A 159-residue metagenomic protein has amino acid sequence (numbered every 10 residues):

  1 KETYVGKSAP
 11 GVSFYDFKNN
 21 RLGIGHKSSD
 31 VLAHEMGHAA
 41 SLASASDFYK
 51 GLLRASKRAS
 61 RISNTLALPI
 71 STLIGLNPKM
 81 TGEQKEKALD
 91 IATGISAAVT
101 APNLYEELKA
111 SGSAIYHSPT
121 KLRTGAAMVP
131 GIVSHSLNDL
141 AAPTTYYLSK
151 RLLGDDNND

Functional and structural regions predicted by a protein language model:
K1-G25: Catalytic zinc-binding patch centered on the HExxH motif and its immediate surroundings that defines zinc-dependent
K1-K7, H34-H38, T124: Short intrinsically disordered, low-complexity coil segments enriched in acidic
P10-V12, G51, P130-I132: Short, structured protein-protein interaction patches enriched in aromatics and acidic/basic residues, typified by
H26-K27, V99: Alpha-helical hydrophobic/aromatic positions enriched in membrane-embedded helices and signal peptides
K27-S46: Active-site recognition of the HExxH zinc-binding catalytic motif
E35, R54-S63: Alpha-helical membrane-spanning segments of integral membrane proteins, especially the hydrophobic core of TM bundles
S41, A45-K57: Membrane interfacial helix-start motif at the N-side
A59-L108, G112-D159: Long, well-structured alpha-helical subdomains associated with metal-dependent extracellular/ecto-lumenal hydrolases
